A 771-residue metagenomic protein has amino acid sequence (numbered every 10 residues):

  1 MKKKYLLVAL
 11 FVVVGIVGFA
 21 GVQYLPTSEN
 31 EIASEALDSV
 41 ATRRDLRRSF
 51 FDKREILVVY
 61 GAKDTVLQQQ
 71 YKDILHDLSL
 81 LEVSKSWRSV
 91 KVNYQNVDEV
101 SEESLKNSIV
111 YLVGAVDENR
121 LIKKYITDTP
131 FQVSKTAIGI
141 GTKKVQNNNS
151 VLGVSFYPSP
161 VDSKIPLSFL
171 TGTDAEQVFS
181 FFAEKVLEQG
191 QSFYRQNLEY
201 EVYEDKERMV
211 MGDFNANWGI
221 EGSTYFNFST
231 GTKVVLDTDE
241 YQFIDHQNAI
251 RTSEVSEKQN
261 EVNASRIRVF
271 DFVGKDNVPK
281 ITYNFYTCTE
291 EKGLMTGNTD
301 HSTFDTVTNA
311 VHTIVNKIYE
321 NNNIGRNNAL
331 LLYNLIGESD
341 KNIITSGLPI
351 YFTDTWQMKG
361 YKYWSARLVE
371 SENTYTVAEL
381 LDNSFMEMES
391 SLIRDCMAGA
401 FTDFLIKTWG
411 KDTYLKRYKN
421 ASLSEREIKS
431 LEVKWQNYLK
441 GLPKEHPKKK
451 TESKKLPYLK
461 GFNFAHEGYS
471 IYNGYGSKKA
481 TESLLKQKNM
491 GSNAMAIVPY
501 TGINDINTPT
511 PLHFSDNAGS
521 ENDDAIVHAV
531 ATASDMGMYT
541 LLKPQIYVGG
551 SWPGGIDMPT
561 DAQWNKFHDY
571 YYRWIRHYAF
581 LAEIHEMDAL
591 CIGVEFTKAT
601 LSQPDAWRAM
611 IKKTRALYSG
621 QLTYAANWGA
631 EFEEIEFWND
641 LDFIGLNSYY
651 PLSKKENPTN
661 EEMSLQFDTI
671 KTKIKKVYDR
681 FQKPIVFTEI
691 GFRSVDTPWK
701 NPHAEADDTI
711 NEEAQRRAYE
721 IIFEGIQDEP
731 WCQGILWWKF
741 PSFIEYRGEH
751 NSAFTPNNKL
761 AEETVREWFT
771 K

Functional and structural regions predicted by a protein language model:
Y5, I16-V17, Q23-G231: Solvent-exposed alpha-helical segments and adjacent loops that form catalytic or protein-interaction surfaces
Q68-S89, D174, Q247-F285, E291: Zn2+-dependent metallopeptidase catalytic core
S229, Y375-A378, E389-I393, A421-K455: Beta/coil-rich, acidic/histidine-enriched accessory regions frequently appended to metallopeptidases
D300-E370: Zinc-dependent metallopeptidase catalytic helix centered on the HExxH motif and its immediate flanking segment
N373-K429, V695: Active-site-proximal alpha-helical
W435, P443-Y458, P702-A704, R716-Y719 (+2 more regions): Aromatic-rich peripheral "rim/lid" segments of glycoside hydrolase catalytic domains that contact and position glycan
P457-K460, M490-T510, D523-T600, T697 (+1 more regions): Substrate-binding cleft and catalytic face of glycoside hydrolase catalytic domains, especially the flexible beta-alpha
S520-D524, H528-A529, D535-Y539, K543 (+9 more regions): Glycoside hydrolase catalytic-domain groove-lining segments
